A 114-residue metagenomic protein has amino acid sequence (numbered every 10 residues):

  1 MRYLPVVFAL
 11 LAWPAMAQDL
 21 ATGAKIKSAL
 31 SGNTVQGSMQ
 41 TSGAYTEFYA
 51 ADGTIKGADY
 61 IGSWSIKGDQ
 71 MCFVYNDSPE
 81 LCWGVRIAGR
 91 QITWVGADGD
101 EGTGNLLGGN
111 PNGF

Functional and structural regions predicted by a protein language model:
L4-W13: Sec-dependent N-terminal signal peptides
P14-F114: Lipid interaction determinants
